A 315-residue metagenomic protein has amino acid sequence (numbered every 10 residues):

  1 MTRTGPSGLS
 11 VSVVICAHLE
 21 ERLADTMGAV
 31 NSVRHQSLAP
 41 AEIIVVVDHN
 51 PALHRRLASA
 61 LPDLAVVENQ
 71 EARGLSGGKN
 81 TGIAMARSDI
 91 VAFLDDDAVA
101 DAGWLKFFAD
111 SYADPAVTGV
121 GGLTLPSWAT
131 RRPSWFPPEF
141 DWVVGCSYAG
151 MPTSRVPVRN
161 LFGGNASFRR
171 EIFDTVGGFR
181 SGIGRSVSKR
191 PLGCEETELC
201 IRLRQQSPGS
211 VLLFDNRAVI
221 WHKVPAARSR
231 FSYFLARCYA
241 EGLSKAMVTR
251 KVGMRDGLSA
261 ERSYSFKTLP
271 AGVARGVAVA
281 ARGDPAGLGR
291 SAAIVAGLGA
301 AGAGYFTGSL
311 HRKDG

Functional and structural regions predicted by a protein language model:
M1-S32: N-proximal low-complexity "stem/linker" segments adjacent to membrane-targeting elements
V30-P40: Short, acidic, metal-binding catalytic loop of nucleotide-sugar glycosyltransferases
N69-A86: Glycine-rich, basic loop-to-helix element that forms the pyrophosphate-binding segment of sugar-nucleotide handling
V91: Short aromatic/hydrophobic "clamp" motif used to bind/position activated sugar donors
G103-F136: Conserved donor NDP-sugar-binding/catalytic core segment of glycosyltransferases
G122, P138-V158: Short, flexible, basic/aromatic active-site loop/helix in glycosyltransferases
G163-F168, I172-V176, I183-A218: A short, conserved alpha-helix in the catalytic core of glycosyltransferases
S210-G297: Active-site-adjacent helix/loop segment of glycosyltransferases that harbors family-specific signature motifs
